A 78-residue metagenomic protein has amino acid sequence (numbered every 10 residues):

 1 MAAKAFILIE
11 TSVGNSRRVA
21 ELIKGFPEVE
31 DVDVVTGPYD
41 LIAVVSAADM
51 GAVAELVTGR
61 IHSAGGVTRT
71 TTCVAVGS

Functional and structural regions predicted by a protein language model:
M1-S78: A compositional/biophysical signature of low hydrophobicity enriched in polar/charged and small residues
